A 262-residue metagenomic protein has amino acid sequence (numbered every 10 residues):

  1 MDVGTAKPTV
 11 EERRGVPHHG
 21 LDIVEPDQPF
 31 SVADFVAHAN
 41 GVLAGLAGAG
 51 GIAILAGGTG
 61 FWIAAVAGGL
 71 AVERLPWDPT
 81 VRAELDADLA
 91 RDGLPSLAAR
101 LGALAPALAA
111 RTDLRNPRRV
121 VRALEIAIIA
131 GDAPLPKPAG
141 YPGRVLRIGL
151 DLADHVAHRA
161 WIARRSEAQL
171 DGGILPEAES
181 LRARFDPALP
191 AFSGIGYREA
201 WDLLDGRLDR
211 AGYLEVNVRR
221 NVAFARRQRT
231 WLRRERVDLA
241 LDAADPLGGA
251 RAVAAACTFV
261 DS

Functional and structural regions predicted by a protein language model:
M1-S262: Phosphate/pyrophosphate-binding catalytic cores of soluble transferases and nucleic-acid-acting enzymes
